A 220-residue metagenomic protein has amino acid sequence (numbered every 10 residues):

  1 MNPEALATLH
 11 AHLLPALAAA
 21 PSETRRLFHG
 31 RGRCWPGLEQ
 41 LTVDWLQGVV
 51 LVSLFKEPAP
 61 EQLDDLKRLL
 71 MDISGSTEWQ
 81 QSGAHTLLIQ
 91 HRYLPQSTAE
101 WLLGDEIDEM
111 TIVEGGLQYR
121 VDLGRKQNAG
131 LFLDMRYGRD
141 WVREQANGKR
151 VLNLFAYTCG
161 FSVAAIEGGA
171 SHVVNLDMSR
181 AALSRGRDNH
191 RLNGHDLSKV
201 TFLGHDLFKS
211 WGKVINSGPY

Functional and structural regions predicted by a protein language model:
M1-V49, F55-K56: Non-catalytic accessory regions of SAM-dependent methyltransferases
P36-G37, T42-D44, D65-R136, D140 (+1 more regions): Non-catalytic substrate-recognition/targeting regions of SAM-dependent transferases
G83-A84, S171, H195-V200: A short helix-to-beta-strand connector/capping loop
N147-G148, A170: Phosphate-coordination loops involved in phosphoryl transfer and adenosine-cofactor binding
G148-Y157: Conserved class I S-adenosyl-L-methionine
T158-S171: Conserved SAM-binding loop of SAM-dependent methyltransferases across substrates and taxa, primarily the Class I
H172-D177: Conserved SAM-binding motif I beta-strand of class I
S179-Y220: S-adenosyl-L-methionine
